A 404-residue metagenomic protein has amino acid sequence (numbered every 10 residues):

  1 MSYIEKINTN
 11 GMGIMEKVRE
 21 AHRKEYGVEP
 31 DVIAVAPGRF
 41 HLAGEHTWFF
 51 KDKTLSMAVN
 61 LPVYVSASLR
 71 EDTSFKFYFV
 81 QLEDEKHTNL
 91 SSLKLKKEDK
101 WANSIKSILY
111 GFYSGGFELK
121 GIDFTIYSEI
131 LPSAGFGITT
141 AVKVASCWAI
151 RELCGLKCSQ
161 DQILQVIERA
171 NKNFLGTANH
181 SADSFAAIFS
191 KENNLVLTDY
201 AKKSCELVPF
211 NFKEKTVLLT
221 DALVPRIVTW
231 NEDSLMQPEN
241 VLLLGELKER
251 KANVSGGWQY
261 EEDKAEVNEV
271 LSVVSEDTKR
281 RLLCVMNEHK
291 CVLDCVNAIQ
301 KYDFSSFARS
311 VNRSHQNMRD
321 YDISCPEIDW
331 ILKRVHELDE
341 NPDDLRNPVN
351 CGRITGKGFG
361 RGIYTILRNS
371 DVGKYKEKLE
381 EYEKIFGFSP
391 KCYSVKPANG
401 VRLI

Functional and structural regions predicted by a protein language model:
M1-R39, Y64-N103, N194-R353, I366-I404: C-terminal nucleotide
S2-A34, A43-K53, S92, E98-N211 (+2 more regions): Gly/Ser-rich oxyanion-binding loop with an adjacent helix/lid that shapes the negatively charged ligand pocket
K51-A58, M236-Q237: Short Gly/aromatic-enriched secondary-structure transition segments
L55-A58, S66-L69, G116: Short, charge-rich binding segments
F124-I126, T220-A222, I363: A structural signal for short, well-ordered beta-strand segments
I130, T355-F359: A short acidic Gly-Thr/Ser loop motif
T140-A141, G362-L367: FabD-like malonyl-/acyl-CoA
R313, F359-G360: Gly/Ser/Thr-rich loops at beta-strand to alpha-helix junctions that form or flank small-molecule/cofactor-binding
